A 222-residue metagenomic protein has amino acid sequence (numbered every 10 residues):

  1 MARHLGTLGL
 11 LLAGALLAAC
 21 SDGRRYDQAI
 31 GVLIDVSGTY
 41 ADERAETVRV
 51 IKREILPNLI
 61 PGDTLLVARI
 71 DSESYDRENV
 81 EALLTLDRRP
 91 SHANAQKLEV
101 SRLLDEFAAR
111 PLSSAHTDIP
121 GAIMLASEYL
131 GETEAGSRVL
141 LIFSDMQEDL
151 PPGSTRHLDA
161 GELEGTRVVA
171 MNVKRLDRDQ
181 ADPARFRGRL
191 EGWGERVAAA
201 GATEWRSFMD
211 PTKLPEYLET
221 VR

Functional and structural regions predicted by a protein language model:
M1-G9: Bacterial N-terminal signal peptides that target proteins for export
L16-A19: C-terminal motif of bacterial Sec signal peptides marking the signal peptidase cleavage site
Y26-R88, V139-L141, P211-L214: Von Willebrand factor
Q28, S114-L163: Exposed acidic/Ser/Thr-rich ligand/metal-binding surfaces
Y40-E43, Y75-E78, E148-T155, D177-Q180 (+1 more regions): Extracytoplasmic/secreted cell-surface and envelope-processing proteins
T85-S137, K174-L176: Von Willebrand factor
Q147-G192: VWA/integrin I-like adhesion module and closely mimicked acidic/polar interface patches used
F186-R222: C-terminal helix of von Willebrand factor
